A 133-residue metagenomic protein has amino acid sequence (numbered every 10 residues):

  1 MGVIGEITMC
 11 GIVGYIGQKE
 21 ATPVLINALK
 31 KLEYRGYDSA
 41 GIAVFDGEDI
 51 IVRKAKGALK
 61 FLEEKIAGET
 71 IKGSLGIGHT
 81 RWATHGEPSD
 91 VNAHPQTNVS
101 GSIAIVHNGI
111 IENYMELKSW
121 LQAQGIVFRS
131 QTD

Functional and structural regions predicted by a protein language model:
G2-D133: Conserved short alpha-helical segments that host acidic/polar catalytic motifs at enzyme active sites
